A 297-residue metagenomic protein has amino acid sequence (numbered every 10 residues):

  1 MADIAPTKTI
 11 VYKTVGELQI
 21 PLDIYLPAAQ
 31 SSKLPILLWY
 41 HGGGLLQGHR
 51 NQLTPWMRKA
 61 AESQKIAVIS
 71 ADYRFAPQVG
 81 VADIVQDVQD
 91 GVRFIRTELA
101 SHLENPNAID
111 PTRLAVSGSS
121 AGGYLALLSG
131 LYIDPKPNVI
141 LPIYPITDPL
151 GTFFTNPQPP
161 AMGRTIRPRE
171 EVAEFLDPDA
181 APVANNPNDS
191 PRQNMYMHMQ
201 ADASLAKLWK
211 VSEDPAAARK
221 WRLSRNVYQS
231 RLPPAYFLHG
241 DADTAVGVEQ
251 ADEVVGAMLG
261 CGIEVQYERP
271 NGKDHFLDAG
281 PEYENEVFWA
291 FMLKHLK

Functional and structural regions predicted by a protein language model:
A2-K297: Alpha/beta-hydrolase superfamily serine-hydrolase fold, recognizing
